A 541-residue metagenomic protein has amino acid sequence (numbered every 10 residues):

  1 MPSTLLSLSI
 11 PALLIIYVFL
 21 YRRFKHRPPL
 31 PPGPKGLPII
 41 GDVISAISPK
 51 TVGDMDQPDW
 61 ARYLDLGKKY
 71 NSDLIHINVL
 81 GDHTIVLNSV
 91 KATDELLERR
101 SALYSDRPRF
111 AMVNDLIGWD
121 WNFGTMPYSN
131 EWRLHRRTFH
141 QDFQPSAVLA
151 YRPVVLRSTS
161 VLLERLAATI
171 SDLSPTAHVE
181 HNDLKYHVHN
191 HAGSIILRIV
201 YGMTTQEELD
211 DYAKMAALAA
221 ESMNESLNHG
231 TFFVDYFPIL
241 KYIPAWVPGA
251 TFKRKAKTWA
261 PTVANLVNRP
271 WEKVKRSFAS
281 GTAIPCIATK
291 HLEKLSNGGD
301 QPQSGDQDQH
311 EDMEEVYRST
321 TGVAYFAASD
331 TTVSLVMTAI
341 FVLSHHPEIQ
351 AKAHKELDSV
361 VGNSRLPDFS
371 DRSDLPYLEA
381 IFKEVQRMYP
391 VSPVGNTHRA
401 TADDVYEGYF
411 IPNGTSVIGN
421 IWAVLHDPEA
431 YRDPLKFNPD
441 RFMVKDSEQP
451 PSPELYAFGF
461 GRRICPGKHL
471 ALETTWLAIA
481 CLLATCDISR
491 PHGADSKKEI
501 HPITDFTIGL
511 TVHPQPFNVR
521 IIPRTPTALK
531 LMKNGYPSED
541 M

Functional and structural regions predicted by a protein language model:
P2-I117, N130, L134, L156-V161 (+5 more regions): N-terminal membrane-proximal hinge/A-helix region immediately C-terminal to the signal-anchor transmembrane segment
L30, V86-L96, L103-S105, G202-E207 (+3 more regions): Classical protein tyrosine phosphatase
K35-L64, H83, F110-Y201, K214-R276 (+5 more regions): Cytochrome P450 catalytic-domain helical core, especially the substrate-recognition surface and oxygen-activation
A46-N71, N265, R365-G408: Conserved cytochrome P450 K-helix E-x-x-R motif and the immediately C-terminal K′/meander segment
A192, K253, W259-E272, G298-D358 (+6 more regions): Central I-helix of cytochrome P450 enzymes
G322, A327, E407, V444-I479 (+1 more regions): Cytochrome P450 heme-thiolate "Cys pocket" and heme-binding signature region
P347-I349, K468-P516, A528: Cytochrome P450 heme-binding "Cys pocket" and the immediately downstream C-terminal segment
G419-S447, Y536-P537: Conserved cytochrome P450 K-helix/beta-meander segment immediately N-terminal to the heme-binding cysteine loop
